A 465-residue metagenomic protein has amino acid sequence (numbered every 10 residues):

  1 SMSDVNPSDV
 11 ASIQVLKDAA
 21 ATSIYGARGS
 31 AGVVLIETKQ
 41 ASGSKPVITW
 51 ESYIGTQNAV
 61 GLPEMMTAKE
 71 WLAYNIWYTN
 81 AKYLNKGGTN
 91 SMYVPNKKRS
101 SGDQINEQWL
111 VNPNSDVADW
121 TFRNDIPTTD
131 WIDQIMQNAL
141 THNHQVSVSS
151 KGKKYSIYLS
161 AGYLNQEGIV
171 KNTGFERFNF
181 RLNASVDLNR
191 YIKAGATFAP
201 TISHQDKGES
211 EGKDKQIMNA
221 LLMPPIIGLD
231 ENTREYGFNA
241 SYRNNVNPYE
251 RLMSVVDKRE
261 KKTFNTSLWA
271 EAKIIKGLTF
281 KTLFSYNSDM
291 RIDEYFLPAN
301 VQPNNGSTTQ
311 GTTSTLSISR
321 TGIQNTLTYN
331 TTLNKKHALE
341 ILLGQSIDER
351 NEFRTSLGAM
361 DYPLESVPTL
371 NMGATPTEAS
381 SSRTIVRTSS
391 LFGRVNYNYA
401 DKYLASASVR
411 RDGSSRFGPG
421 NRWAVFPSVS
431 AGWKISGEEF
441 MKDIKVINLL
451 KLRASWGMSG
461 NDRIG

Functional and structural regions predicted by a protein language model:
S1-D18: Short acidic/polar hinge/loop motifs at secondary-structure boundaries that mediate gating or recognition
G29-S52, V146-S147: N-terminal periplasmic accessory domains that precede and gate Gram-negative outer-membrane beta-barrel machines
V34, V146, F180-L182, T266-L268 (+5 more regions): Membrane-embedded beta-strands of outer-membrane beta-barrel proteins, especially the hydrophobic/small aromatic
T38-Q40, S150-G152, Y163, V186-D187 (+9 more regions): Residue-level signature of outer-membrane beta-barrel architecture
G43-T128, N138, G168-F175, N179-N265 (+2 more regions): Surface-exposed loop/interface segments of Gram-negative outer-membrane beta-barrel transport/assembly proteins
S52, A161-E167, A405-S414: Transmembrane beta-strand segments that form the barrel wall of outer-membrane beta-barrel proteins
Q134-N138, V148-G152: Outer-membrane beta-barrel initiation region
I169-N172, S415-G420: Solvent-exposed loop/turn segments connecting transmembrane beta-strands in outer-membrane beta-barrel proteins
